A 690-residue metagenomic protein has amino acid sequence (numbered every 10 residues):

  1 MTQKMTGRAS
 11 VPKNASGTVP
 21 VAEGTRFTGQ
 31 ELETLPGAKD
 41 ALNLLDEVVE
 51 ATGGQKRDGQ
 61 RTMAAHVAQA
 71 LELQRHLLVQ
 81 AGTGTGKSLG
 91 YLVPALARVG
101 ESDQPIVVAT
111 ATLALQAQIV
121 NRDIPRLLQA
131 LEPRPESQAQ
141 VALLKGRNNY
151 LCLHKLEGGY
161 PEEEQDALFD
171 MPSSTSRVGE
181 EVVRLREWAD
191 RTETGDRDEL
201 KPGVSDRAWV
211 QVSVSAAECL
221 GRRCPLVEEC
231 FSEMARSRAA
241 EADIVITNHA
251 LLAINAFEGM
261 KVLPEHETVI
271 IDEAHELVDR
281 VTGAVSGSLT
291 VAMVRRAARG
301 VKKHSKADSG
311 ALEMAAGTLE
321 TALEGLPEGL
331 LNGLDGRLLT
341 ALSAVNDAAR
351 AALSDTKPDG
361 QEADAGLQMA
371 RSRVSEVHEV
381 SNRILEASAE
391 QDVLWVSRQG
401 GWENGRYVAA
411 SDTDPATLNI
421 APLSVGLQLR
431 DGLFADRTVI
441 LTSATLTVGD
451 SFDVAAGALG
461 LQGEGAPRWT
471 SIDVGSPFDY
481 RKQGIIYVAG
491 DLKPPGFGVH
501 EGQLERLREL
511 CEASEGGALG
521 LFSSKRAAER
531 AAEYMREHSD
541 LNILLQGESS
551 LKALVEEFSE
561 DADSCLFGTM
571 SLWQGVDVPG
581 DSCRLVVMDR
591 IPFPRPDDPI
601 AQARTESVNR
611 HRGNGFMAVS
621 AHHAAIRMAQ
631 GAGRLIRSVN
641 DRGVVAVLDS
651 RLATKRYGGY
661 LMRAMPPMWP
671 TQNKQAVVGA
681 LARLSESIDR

Functional and structural regions predicted by a protein language model:
T2-E50, D103-D243, D347-P358: A substrate-engagement module of RecA-like helicase motors
T28-Q80: Conserved pre-motif I regulatory segment
L73-P94: Walker A/P-loop
Y91, A97, A114-A117, N121-P125 (+4 more regions): Signature of the SF2 helicase/ATPase Hel1-core->accessory helical subdomain module
V210-D243, E258-M260, K357-G490, E505 (+2 more regions): A contiguous, basic/glycine-rich beta-loop/short-helix subdomain that forms a polymer-engagement track
D431, V488-S523: Conserved interdomain hinge at the start of the Helicase C-terminal
P477, A489-G498, S549-A653: Conserved RecA-like P-loop NTPase helicase motor core
S523-G547: Conserved helicase motor "Helicase C" RecA-like lobe of SF1/SF2 P-loop NTPases
